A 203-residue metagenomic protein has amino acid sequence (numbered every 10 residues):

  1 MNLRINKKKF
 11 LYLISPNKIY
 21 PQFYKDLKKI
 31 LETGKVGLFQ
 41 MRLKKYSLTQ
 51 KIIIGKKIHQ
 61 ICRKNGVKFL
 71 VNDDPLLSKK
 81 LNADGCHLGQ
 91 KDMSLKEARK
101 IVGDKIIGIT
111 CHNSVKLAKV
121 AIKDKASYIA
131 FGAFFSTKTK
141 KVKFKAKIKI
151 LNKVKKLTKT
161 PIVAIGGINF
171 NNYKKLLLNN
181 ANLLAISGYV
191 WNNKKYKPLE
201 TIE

Functional and structural regions predicted by a protein language model:
K7-K25, I106-N113, V163-A164, I168: Active-site mouth loops of central-metabolism enzymes
F10-Y12, V36-Q40, G66-L70, D84-H87 (+4 more regions): Structural preference for beta-strand elements that scaffold enzyme active sites
L13, L88-E97, A130-K143, F170-E203: Glycine-rich phosphate-binding active-site loops on the catalytic face of alpha/beta enzymes
L27-R42, D124: Catalytic domains of carbohydrate-active enzymes, especially glycoside hydrolases
I30, F69-D84, A98, N113-A126 (+3 more regions): Catalytic cores of alpha/beta
L38-I101: N-terminal active-site wall of soluble small-molecule enzyme domains
I52-V71, E97-S114, K143-F170, T201-E203: Alpha-helix-loop-beta-strand connector modules within alpha/beta enzyme cores
K80-Q90, I109-K156, N193-P198: Glycine/Thr-rich beta-alpha phosphate-binding loop at enzyme active sites
